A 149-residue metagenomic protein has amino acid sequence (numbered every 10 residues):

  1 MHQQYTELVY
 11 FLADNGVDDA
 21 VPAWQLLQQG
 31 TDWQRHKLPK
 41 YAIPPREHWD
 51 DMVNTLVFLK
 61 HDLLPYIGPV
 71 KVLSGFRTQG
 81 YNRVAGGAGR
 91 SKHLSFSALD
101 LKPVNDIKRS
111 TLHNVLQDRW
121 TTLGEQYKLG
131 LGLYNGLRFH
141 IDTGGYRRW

Functional and structural regions predicted by a protein language model:
M1-T55, L59, G136, G145-R148: Extracytoplasmic cell-surface/polysaccharide-interacting catalytic and binding patches
Q4, L8, R90-W149: Catalytic cores and adjacent binding grooves of peptidoglycan-active enzymes
L12-G16, K60-I67, N105, W120-G124: Sec/Tat-exported extracytoplasmic proteins
Q25-L27, F76-D100: Short, surface-exposed glycine/acidic/tryptophan-bearing loops
T31-R35, F58-Y66, D100-D106: A broad, low-specificity signal for short, low-complexity segments enriched in glycine/proline and polar/charged
I43-P45, V70-F76, T111-L116: N-terminal start-of-chain detector that recognizes signal peptides and the immediate post-cleavage beginning
L56, K60, H113-L116: A generic alpha-helix structural signal
V57-G86: Extended, low-complexity, intrinsically disordered C-terminal regulatory tails of eukaryotic serine/threonine kinases
